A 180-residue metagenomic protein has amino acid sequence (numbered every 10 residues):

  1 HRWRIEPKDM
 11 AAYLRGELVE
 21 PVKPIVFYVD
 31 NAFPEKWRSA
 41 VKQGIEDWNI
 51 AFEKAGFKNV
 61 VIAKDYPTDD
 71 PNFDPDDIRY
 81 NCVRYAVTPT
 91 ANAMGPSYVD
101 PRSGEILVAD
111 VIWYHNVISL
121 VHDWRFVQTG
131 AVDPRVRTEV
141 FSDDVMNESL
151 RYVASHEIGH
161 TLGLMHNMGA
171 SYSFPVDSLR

Functional and structural regions predicted by a protein language model:
H1-D74, W113, V136: Fold-level signature of zinc-dependent metallopeptidase catalytic domains
R2-I25, V83, V87-N92, P96-V140: Active-site-adjacent "gating/activation" loops or surface patches in catalytic cores
E20, V41, D76, N92 (+3 more regions): Active-site-proximal structural scaffolding
F33-W37, I118, V136-A154: Short pre-active-site segment immediately N-terminal to the catalytic Zn-binding motif
S39-V41, A51, M94-S97, D110-V111 (+2 more regions): Short, solvent-exposed loop/turn and secondary-structure capping segments
W48, G104, G163: Divalent metal-coordination and catalytic microenvironments
D65-A86, E148-R180: The catalytic-center signature of Zn2+-dependent metalloproteases
